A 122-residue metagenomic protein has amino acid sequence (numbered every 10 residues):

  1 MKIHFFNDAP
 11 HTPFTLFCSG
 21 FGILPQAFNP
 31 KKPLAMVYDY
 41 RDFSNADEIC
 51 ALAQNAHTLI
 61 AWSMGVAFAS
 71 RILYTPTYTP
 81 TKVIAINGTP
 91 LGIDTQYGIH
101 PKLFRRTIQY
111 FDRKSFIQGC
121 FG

Functional and structural regions predicted by a protein language model:
M1-A46: Conserved HGGG/HGGXW glycine-rich cap/lid loop of the alpha/beta-hydrolase fold
F21, S63-G65, G88-G92: Short, flexible active-site-adjacent loop segments at beta-strand->alpha-helix junctions, enriched in small/polar
P30, R71-T75: Active-site signature of alpha/beta-hydrolase-fold catalytic machinery across serine- and Asp/Cys-nucleophile hydrolases
D47-N55: Short amphipathic alpha-helix with an adjacent loop that forms part of the alpha/beta core around
I60-S70: Gly/Ala-rich beta-loop-alpha elbow adjacent to hydrolase catalytic centers
Y74, Y78-Y110: Flexible "cap/lid" loop of the alpha/beta hydrolase fold
Y110-G122: Conserved alpha/beta-hydrolase catalytic His-Asp/Glu region
